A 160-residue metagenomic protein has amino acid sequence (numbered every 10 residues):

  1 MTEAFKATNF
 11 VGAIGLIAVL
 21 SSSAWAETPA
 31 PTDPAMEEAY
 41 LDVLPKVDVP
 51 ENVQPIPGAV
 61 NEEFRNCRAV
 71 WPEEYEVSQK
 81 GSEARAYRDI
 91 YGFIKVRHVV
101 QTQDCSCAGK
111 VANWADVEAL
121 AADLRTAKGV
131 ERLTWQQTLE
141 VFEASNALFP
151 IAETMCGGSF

Functional and structural regions predicted by a protein language model:
T2-G12: Bacterial N-terminal signal peptides that target proteins for export
V11, V141-I151: Short linear motifs in low-complexity, proline-biased tails and propeptides
V11-S21: Bacterial N-terminal signal peptides
S22-A26: Sec/Tat signal peptide C-region and signal peptidase I cleavage site
E27-V96, G158: Immediate post-signal-peptide N-terminus of mature secreted/exported proteins
A84-Y87, Y91, V111-A121, L139-F142: Extracytoplasmic/secreted envelope proteins and their assembly/folding machinery, especially bacterial periplasmic
V96-Q136, A147, T154, G158: Surface-exposed, polar/charged faces of alpha-helical domains in mature secreted/periplasmic/lumenal proteins
